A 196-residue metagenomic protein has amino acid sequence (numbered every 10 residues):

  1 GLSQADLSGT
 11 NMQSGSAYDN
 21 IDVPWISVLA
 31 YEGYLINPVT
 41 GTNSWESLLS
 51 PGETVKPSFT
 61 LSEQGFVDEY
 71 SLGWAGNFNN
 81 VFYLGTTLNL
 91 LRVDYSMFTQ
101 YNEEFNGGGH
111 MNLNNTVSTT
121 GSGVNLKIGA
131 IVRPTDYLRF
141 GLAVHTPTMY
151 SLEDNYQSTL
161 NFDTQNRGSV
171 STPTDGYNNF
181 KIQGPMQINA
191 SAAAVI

Functional and structural regions predicted by a protein language model:
G1-I196: Outer-membrane beta-barrel porins/channels
